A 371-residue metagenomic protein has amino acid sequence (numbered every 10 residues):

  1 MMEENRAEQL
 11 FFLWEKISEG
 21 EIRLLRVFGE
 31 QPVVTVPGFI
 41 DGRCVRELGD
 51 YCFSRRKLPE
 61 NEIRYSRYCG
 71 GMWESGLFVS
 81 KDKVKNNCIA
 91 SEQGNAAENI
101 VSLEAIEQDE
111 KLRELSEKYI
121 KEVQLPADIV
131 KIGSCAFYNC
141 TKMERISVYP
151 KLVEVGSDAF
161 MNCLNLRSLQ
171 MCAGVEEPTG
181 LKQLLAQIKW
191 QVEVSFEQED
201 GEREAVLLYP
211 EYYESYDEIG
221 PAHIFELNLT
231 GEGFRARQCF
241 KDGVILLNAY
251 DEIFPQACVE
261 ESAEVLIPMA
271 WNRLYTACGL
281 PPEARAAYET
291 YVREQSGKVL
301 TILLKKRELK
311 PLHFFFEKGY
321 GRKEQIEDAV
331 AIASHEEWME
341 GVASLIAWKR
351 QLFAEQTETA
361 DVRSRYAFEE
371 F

Functional and structural regions predicted by a protein language model:
M2-E3, Q9-E21, F28-R46, L58-K131 (+7 more regions): Structural signature of tandem-repeat unit edges
L48-D50: Extracellular beta-strand-rich solenoid/capping regions of secreted or surface-exposed proteins that bind or remodel
W271-Y288, K310-L312: Repeat-mediated protein-protein interaction surfaces in helical alpha-solenoids
A287-Q295, Y320-E327, E340, R350-R363: Ankyrin repeat arrays, specifically the small/polar loop and inter-repeat linker segments at the C-terminal end of each
I302-L303, A329, A333: Ankyrin-repeat helical register
E308-F316, W338-A347, A354: Ankyrin repeat structural motif
K323, Y366-F371: Extended, charge-rich intrinsically disordered regulatory tails
